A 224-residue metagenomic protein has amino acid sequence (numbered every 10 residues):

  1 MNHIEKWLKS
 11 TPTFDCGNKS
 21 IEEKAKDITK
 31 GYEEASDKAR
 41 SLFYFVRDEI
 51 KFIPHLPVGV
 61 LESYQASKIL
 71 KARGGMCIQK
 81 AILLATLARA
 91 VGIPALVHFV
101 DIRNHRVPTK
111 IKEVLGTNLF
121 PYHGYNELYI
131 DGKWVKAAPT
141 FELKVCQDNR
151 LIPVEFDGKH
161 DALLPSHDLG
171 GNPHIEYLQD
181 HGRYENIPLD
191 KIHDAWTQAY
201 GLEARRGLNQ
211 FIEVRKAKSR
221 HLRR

Functional and structural regions predicted by a protein language model:
N2-A72: Secondary-structure boundary elements
N2-H3, K9-T13, I102-R224: His-Asp-centered catalytic microenvironments across diverse enzyme cores, prominently the transglutaminase-like
K19, P57, G74-G75, K159-D161 (+1 more regions): Short capping/connector residues at structural and topological boundaries
A25, A35, A39, A66 (+10 more regions): A sequence-composition feature that detects small, non-aromatic residues
Y44-D48, T86, A90, G124 (+1 more regions): Residue-level signal for well-ordered alpha-helical scaffold segments within enzymatic catalytic domains
P54-Y122: Active-site neighborhood of thiol-dependent amide/isopeptide-bond enzymes
